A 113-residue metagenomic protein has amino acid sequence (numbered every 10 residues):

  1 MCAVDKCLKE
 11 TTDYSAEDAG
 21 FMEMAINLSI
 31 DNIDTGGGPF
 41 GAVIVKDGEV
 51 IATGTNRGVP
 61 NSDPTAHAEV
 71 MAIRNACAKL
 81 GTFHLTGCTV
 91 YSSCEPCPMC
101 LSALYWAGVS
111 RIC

Functional and structural regions predicted by a protein language model:
C2-A3, I51-T53: Short, basic/glycine-rich phosphate-binding loops at helix/coil junctions that contact nucleotide phosphates
C2-D13: Short, contiguous pre-domain boundary segments
D13-T35: Short, basic/aromatic recognition patches
S15-A16, A52-C113: Zn2+-dependent cytidine deaminase-like catalytic core
D18, M22, I26, F40-G41 (+2 more regions): Alpha-helical structural signal
A25, S29-N32, A42, A52 (+2 more regions): Small-residue (primarily alanine) positions within well-ordered alpha-helices, especially packing/interaction faces
T35-P39, L85-G87: Short secondary-structure junction motifs
F40-G48: Short beta-strand scaffold segments in enzyme catalytic cores
